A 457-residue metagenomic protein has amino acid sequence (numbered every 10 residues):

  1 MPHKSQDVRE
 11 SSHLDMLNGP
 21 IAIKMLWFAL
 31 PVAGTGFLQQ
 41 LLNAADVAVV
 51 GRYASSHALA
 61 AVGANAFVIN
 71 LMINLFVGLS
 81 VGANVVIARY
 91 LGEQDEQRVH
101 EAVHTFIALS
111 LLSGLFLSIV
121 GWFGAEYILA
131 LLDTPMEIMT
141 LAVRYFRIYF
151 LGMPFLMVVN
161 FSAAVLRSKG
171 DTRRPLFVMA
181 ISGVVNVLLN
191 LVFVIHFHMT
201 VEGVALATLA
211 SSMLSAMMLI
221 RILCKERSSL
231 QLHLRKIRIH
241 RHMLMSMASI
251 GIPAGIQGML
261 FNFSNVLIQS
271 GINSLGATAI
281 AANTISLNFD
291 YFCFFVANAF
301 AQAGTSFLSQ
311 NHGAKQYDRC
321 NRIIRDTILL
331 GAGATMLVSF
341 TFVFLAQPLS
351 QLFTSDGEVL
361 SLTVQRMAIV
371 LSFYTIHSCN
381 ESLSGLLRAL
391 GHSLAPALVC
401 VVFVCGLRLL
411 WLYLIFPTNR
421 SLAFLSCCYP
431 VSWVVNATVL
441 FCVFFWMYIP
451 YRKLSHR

Functional and structural regions predicted by a protein language model:
M1-A29, I87-G152, V185, H196-I252 (+2 more regions): Short alpha-helical transmembrane segments in multi-pass integral membrane proteins
N18, A22-L41, A45, V68-L75 (+8 more regions): Residue-level signal for short hydrophobic patches within transmembrane helices of multi-pass membrane transporters
W27-D46, I148, V159, S182 (+4 more regions): Transmembrane helical elements of multi-pass membrane transporters/channels
F37, L41-A60, L129-M136, V192-M199 (+4 more regions): Helix-terminus/linker motif at the lipid-water interface of multi-pass membrane proteins
A44-V47, I119, Y127, F161-V165 (+7 more regions): Alpha-helical transmembrane segments of multipass membrane proteins
A54-F67, V143-F146, A205, A277-F292 (+2 more regions): Small-residue hotspots at the loop-to-helix junctions and early N-terminal turns of transmembrane alpha-helices
L59-I119, L156-P175, A282-A346, H377-C400: Small-residue-rich hydrophobic transmembrane alpha-helices
S80, Y149-R167, P175-N186, V204-L219 (+4 more regions): Short runs within selected transmembrane alpha-helices of multi-pass transporters and secretion channels
